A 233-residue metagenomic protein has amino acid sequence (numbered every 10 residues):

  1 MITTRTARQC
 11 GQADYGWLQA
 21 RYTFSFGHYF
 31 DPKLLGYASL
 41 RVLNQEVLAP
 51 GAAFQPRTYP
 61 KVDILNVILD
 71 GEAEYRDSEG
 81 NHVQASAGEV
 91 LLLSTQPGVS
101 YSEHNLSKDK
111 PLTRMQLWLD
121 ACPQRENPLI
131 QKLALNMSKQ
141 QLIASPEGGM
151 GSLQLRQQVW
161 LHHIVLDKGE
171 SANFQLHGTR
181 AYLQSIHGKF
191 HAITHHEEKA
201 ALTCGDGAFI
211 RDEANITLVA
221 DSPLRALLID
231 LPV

Functional and structural regions predicted by a protein language model:
T4-D14, R21-D31, S39-Y59, L69-R76 (+4 more regions): Conserved short histidine dyad/triad with adjacent acidic residue
A52, E89, E170, D206 (+2 more regions): Surface-exposed loop/turn positions
P60-E79, A87-V90, L176-H196: Glycine- and acidic-residue-biased ligand/ion/polar-headgroup-sensing regions
D63, V83, E89, V99-Y101 (+3 more regions): Generic beta-strand structural signal
E79-S94, L135-S138, T194-I216: Short acidic-glycine-tyrosine-enriched beta hairpin
T95-R125, R211-V233: Ligand-binding loop in jelly-roll beta-barrel domains
K110-T194, A200-C204: Conserved, well-structured core segments that form or line functional sites
